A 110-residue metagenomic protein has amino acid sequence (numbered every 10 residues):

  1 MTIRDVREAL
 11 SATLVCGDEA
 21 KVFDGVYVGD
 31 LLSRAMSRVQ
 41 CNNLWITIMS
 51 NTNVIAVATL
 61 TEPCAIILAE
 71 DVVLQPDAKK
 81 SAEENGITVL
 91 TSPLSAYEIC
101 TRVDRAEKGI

Functional and structural regions predicted by a protein language model:
I3-N43: N-terminal first-folded block
F23, S33-L44, M49-I110: Feature captures the catalytic cores and cofactor-binding loops of soluble hydro-lyases/lyases that act on carboxylate
